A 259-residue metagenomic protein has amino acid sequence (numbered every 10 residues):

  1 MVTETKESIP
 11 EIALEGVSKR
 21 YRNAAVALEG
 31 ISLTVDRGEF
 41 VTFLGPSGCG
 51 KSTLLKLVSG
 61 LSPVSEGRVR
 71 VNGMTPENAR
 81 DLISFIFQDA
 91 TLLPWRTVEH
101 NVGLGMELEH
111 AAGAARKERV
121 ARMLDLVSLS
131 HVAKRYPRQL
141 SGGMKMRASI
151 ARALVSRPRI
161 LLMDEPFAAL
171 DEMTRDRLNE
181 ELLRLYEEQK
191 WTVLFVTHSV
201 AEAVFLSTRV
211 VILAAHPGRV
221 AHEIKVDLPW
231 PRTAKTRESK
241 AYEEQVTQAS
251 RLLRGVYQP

Functional and structural regions predicted by a protein language model:
L44-P46: The feature captures the beta-strand-to-loop junction immediately N-terminal to the Walker
S59: Helix-to-loop junction immediately C-terminal to a conserved catalytic motif
E66-A79: Conserved ABC transporter NBD signature motif
R96-G103: Short coil-to-helix segment of the ABC ATPase nucleotide-binding domain corresponding to the Q-loop/switch region
G103, E107, A114-H131, R184: Conserved ABC ATPase "signature" region
R135-R138, S156: Conserved signature/switch motifs of ABC ATPase nucleotide-binding domains
L161-D164: Catalytic Walker B motif of ABC-type/P-loop ATPase nucleotide-binding domains
